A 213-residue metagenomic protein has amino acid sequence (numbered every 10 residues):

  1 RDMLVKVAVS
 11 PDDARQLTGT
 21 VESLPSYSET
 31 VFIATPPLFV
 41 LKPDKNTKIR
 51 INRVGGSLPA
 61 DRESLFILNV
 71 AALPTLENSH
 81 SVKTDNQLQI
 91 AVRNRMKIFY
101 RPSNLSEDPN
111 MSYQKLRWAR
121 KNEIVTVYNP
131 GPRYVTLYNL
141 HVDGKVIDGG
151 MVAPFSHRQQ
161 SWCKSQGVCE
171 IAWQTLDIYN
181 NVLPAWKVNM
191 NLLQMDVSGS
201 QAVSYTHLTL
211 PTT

Functional and structural regions predicted by a protein language model:
D2-S23, P130-V146: Short acidic, flexible loop segments centered on an aromatic residue
S10-D12, N52-G56, A71-L73, R101-S103 (+2 more regions): Solvent-exposed coil/turn segments that connect beta secondary-structure elements in extracytoplasmic/periplasmic
L24-G56, G144-V168: Intrinsically disordered, low-complexity Pro/Gly/Ser/Thr-rich segments with frequent PxxP/GP/PP motifs and embedded
G55-K97, V168-A202: Terminal connector regions
V82-W118: Transition segment at domain starts
N104-S112, Q194-S204: Low-complexity, Pro/Ser/Thr- and charge-rich linker/hinge segments at domain boundaries
I124-P130: Short edge beta-strand/loop segments characteristic of extracellular beta-sandwich folds
Y205-T212: Conserved small/polar residues in nucleotide/adenosyl-binding loops
